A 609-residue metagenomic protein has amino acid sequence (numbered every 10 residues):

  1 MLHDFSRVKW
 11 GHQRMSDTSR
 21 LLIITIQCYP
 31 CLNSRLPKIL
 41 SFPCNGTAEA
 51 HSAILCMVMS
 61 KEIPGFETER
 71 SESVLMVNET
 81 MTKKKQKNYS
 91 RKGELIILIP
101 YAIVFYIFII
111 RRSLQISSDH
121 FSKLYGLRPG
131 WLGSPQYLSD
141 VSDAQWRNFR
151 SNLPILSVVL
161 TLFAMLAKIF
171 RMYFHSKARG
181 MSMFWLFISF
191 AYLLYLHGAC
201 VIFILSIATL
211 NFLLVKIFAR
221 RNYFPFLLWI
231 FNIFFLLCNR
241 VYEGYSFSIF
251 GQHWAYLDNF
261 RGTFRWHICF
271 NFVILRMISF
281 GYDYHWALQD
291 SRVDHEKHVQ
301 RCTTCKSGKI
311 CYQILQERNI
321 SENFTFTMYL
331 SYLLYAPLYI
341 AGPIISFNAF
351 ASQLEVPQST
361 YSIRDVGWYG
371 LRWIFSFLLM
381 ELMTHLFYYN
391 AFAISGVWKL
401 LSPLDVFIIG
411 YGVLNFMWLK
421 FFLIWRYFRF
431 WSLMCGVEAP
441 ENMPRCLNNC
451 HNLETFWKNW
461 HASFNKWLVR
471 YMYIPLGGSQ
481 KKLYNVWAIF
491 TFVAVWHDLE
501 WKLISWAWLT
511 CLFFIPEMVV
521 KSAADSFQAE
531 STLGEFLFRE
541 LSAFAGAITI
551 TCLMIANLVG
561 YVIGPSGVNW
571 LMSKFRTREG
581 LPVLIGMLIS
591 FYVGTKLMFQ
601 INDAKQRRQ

Functional and structural regions predicted by a protein language model:
L2-C31, R35-Q609: Non-catalytic, membrane-anchoring transmembrane segments at the edges
